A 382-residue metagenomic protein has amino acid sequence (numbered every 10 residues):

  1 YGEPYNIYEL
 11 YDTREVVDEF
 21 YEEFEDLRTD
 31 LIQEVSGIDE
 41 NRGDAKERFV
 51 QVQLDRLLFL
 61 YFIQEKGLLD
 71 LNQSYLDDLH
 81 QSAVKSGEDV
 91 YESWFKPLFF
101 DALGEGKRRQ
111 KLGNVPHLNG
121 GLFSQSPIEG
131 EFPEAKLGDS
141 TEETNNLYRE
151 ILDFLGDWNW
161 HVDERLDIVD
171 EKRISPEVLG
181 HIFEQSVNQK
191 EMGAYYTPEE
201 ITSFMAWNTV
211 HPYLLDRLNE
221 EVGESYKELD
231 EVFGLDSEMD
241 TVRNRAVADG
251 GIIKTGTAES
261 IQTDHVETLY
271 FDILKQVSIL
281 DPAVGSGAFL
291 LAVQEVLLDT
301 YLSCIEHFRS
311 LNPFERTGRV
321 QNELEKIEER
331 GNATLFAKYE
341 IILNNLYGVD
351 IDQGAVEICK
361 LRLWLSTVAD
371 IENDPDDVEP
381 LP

Functional and structural regions predicted by a protein language model:
Y1-V296, N345-I358, R362: Preference for the N-terminal adenyl/adenosyl cofactor-binding alpha/beta module
E220-Y270, L302-K338, V368-L381: Short mixed-charge
A288-L290, V296-D299, A355, W364-P382: C-terminal, active-site-flanking charged/polar segments
V296-C304, I341-L343: Conserved S-adenosyl-L-methionine
F336-Y347, G354, E379-P382: P-loop NTPase motor core
